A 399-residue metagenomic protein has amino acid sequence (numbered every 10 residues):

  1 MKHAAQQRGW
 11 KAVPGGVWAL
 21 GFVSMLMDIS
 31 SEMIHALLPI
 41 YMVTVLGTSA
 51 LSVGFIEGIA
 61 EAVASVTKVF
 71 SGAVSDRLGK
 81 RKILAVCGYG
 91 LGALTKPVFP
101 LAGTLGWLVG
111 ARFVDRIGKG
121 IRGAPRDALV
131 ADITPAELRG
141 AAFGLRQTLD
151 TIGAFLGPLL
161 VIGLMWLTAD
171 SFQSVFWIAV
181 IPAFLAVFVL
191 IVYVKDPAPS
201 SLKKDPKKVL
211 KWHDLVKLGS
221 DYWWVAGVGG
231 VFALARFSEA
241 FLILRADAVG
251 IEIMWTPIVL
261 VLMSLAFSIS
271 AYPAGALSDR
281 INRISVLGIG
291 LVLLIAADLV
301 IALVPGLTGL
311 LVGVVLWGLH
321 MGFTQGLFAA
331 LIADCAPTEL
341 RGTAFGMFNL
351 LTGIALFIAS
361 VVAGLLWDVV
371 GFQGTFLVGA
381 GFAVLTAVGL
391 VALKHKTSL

Functional and structural regions predicted by a protein language model:
K2-P14, D196-V228: Juxtamembrane intracellular "pre-TM" segments in multi-pass secondary transporters
Q7-E61, Y222-V259: Helix-loop boundary and gating motifs at the non-cytosolic
I40-V45, L156-S174, I358-F372: Transmembrane alpha-helix termini and helix-breaking/packing motifs in multi-pass membrane transporters
T67-G79, M165, S270-N282, W367-D368: Helix-to-loop junctions at the C-terminal end of transmembrane segments in multipass secondary transporters
I83-P97, V180, S285-V300, A380: Structural signature of the two symmetry-related core transmembrane helices
A111-I152: Cytoplasmic helix-loop-helix junction between adjacent transmembrane helices in 12-TM secondary transporters
G144-L159, N349-A359: Glycine-rich segments within core transmembrane alpha-helices of 12-TM secondary carriers
V180-L202, T386-K394: C-terminal membrane-cytosol helix-exit motif in multi-pass small-molecule transporters
